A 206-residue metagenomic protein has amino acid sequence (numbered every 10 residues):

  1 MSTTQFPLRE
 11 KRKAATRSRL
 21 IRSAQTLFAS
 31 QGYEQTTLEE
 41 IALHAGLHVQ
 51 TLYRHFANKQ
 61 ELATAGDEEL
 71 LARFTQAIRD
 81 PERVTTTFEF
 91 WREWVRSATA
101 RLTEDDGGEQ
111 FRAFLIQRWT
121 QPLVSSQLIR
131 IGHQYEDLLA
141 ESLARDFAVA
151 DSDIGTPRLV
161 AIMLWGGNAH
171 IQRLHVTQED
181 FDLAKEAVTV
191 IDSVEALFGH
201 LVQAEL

Functional and structural regions predicted by a protein language model:
M1-Q31, Q35-L47, T64: Basic, helix-initiating cap at the start of DNA-binding domains
M1-T3, A140-R145, R173-L206: C-terminal peripheral helix-coil segments that are non-catalytic and often amphipathic
L20, N58-A63, R73-F74: Short amphipathic alpha-helical segment with a characteristic S/N-K-E followed by hydrophobic residues
L20-F28, F74, W91, L128: Short hydrophobic clusters on alpha-helical segments that form packing/core surfaces in small helical domains
G46-F56: Short hydrophobic/aromatic patch on the recognition helix
G66, L70, W91, V95 (+3 more regions): Hydrophobic/aromatic residues within well-ordered alpha-helical segments
A72-A113: Hydrophobic alpha-helical connector segments
P122-A148, R158-I162: Amphipathic alpha-helical packing segments from all-alpha helical-bundle domains
